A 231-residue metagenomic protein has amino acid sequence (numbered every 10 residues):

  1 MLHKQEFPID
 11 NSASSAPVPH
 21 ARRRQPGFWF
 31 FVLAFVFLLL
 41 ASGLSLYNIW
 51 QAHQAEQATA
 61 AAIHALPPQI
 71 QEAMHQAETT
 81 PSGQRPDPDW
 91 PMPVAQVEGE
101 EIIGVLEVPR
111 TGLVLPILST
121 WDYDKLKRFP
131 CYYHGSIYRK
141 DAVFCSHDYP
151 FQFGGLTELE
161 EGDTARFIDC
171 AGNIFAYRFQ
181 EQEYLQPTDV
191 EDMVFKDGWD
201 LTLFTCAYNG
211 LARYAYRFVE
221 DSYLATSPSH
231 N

Functional and structural regions predicted by a protein language model:
M1-S15: N-terminal targeting leaders characterized by basic, low-complexity, disordered sequences that direct proteins
L2-H3, P19-N231: Solvent-exposed, non-transmembrane regions of membrane-associated and secreted proteins
